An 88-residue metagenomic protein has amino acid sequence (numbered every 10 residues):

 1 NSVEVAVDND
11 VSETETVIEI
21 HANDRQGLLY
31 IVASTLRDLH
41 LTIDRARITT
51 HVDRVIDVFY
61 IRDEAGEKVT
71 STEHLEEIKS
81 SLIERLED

Functional and structural regions predicted by a protein language model:
N1-D88: A conserved regulatory-domain signal marking ACT and ACT-like small-molecule sensing domains and adjacent regulatory
